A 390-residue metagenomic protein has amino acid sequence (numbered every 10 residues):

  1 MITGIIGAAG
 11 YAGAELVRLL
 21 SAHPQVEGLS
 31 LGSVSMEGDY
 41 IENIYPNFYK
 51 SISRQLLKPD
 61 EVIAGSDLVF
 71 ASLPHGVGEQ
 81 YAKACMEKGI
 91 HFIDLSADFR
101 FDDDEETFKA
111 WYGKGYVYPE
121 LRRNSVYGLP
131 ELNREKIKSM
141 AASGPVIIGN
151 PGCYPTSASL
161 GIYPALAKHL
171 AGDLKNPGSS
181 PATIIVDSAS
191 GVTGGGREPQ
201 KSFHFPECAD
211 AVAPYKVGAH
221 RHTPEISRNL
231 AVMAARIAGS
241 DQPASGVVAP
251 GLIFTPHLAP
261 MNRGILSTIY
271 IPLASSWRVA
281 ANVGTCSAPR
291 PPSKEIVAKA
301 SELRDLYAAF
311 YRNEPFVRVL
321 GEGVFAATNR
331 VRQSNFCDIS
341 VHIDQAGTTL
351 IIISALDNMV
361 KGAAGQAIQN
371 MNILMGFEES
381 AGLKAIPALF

Functional and structural regions predicted by a protein language model:
M1-D210, Y215-V217, G239, H342-Q345 (+2 more regions): N-terminal Rossmann-like NAD(P) cofactor-binding subdomain of oxidoreductases, focused on the glycine-rich
Y11, N124, T156-L160, V217-P224 (+4 more regions): Conserved active-site and cofactor/substrate-binding residues in soluble primary-metabolism enzymes
V17, S159-L166, T223-S227, R304 (+3 more regions): Predominant activation on well-ordered alpha-helical scaffold segments within soluble catalytic domains
E27-G65, D187-V279, S293-I352: C-terminal substrate-binding/catalytic lobe of Rossmann-fold NAD(P)-dependent oxidoreductases
L258-P260, A355-G362: Glycine-rich phosphate/pyrophosphate-binding beta-alpha loops
A355-L356, I368-F390: C-terminal lid/capping helical subdomain adjacent to the catalytic/cofactor pocket in oxidative enzymes
